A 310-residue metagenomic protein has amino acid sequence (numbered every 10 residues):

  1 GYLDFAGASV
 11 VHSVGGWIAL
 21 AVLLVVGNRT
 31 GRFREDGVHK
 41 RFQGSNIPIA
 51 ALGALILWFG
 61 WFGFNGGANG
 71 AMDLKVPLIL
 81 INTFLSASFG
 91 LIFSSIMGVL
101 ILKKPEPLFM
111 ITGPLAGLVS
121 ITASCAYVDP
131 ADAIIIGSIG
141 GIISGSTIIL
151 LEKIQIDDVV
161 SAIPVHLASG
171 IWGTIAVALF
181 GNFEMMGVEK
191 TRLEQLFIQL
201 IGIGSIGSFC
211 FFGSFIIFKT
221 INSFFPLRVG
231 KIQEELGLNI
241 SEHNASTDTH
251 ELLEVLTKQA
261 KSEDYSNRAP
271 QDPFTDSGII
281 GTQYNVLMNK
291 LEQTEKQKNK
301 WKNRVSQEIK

Functional and structural regions predicted by a protein language model:
G1-Q259, S266-K290: Hydrophobic alpha-helical transmembrane bundles of multi-pass membrane proteins
A245, Y284, L291-V305, I309: Heptad-repeat alpha-helical coiled-coil signal-transmission segments
S262-E263, K310: Glycine-centered tight-turn and secondary-structure capping sites
